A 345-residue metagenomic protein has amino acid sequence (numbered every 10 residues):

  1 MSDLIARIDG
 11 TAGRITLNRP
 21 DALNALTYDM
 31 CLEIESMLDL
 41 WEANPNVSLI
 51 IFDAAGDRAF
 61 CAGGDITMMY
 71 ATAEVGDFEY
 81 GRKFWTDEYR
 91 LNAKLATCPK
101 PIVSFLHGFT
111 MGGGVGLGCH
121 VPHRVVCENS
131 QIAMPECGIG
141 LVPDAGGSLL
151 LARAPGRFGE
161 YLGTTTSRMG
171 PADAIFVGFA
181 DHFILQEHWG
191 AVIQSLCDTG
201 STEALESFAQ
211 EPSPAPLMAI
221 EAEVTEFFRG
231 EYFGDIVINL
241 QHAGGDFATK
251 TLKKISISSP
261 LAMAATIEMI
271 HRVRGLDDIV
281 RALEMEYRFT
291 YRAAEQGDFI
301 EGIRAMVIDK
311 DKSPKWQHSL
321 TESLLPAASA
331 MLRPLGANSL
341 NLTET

Functional and structural regions predicted by a protein language model:
M1-D53, A93, T343-T345: Conserved CoA-thioester-binding segment of acyl-CoA-metabolizing enzymes
I15, R19, E33-I34, F52 (+7 more regions): Terminal peptide-recognition signature
A54-D87, G140, L320-T321, A328-L332: Glycine- (often His-adjacent) and acidic-residue-rich active-site loop that binds/positions the CoA thioester
L95-I139, Y161-P171: Glycine-rich beta-to-alpha active-site loop
P122-P143, F176-V192: Gly/Pro- and small hydrophobic-enriched strand-loop and loop-to-helix capping segments that sit at the rims
S148-R157: Hydrophobic, secondary-structure "cap" segments at the distal end of domains
F179-S258, A262: Amphipathic alpha-helical blocks and their helix-capping loop/short-beta junctions
L240-T249, I255-L261, A265-T345: Long, low-complexity C-terminal extensions of enzymes
